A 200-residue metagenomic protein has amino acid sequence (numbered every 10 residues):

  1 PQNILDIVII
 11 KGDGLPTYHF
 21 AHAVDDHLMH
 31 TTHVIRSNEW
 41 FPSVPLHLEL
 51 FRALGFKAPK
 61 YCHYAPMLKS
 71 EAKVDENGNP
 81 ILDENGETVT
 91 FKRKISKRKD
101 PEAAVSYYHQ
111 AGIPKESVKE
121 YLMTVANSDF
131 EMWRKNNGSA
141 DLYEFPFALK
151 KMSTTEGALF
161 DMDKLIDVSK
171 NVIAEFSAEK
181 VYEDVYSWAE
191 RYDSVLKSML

Functional and structural regions predicted by a protein language model:
P1-I95, A104: Active-site cores that bind ATP or allylic diphosphates and position pyrophosphate for catalysis
L54-L200: Catalytic adenosine-cofactor/nucleotide-binding cores of aminoacyl-tRNA synthetases and other
